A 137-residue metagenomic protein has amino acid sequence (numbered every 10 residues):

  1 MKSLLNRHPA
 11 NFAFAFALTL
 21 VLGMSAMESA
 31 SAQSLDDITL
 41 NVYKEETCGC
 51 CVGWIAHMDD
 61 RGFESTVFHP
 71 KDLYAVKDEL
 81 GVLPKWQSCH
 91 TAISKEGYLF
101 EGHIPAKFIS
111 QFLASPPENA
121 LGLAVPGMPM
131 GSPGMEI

Functional and structural regions predicted by a protein language model:
M1-P9: N-terminal secretory signal peptides that target proteins for export/translocation
N11-S25: Bacterial N-terminal signal peptides
M27-A32: Sec/Tat signal peptide C-region and signal peptidase I cleavage site
S34-R61: Local sequence-structure signature of Cys/Sec-based thiol-disulfide redox active-site neighborhoods
T39-L40, F63-S65, E96-L99: Short active-site oxyanion
T47, W54, H69-D72, P105-I109: Stable alpha-helical elements in mature extracytoplasmic
I55-A75: Conserved helix-turn-beta segment immediately C-terminal to the redox Cys motif in thioredoxin-like folds
E79-I137: Thiol/selenol-based redox catalytic cores and closely related redox-interacting motifs
